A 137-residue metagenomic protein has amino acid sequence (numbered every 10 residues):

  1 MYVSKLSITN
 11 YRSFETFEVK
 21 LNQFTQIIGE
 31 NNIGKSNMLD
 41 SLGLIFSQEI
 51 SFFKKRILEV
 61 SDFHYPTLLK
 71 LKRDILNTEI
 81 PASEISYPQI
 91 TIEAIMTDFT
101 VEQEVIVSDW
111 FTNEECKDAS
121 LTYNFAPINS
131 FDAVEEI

Functional and structural regions predicted by a protein language model:
M1-L69: Pre-Walker A-like glycine/lysine-rich segment at the N-terminus of P-loop NTPase domains
K5-S7, E18, Q89-I95, S120-N124: Beta-strand secondary-structure signal
S41-E115: Conserved P-loop NTP-binding catalytic core
E102-I137: A sensor for short, sequence-defined functional sites
